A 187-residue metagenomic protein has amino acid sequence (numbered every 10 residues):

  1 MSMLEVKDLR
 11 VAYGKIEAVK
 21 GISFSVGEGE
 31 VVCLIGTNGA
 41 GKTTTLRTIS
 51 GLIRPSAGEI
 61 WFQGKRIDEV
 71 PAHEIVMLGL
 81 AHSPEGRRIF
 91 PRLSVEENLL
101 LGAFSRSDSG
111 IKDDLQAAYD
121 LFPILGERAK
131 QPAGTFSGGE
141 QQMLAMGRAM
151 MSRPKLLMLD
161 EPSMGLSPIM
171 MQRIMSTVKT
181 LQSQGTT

Functional and structural regions predicted by a protein language model:
G14, V32, V70, V95-D113 (+2 more regions): ABC-type ATPase nucleotide-binding domains, specifically the catalytic core motifs of the NBD
I35-T37: The feature captures the beta-strand-to-loop junction immediately N-terminal to the Walker
S50: Helix-to-loop junction immediately C-terminal to a conserved catalytic motif
G58-R66, L78, I111-D113: Conserved ABC transporter NBD signature motif
P132-F136, E140: Conserved ABC ATPase signature
A149-M150: ABC ATPase C-loop
R153: Conserved catalytic motifs of ABC-family nucleotide-binding domains
